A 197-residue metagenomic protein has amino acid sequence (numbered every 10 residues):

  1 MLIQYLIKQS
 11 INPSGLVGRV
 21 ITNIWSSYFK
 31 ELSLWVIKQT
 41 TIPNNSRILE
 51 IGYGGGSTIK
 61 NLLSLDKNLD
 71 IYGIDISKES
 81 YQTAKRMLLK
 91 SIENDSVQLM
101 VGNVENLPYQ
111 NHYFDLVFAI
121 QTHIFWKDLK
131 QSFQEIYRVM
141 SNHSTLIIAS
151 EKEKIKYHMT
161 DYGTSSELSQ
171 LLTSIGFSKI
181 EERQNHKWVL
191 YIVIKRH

Functional and structural regions predicted by a protein language model:
Q9-K30: Class I SAM-dependent methyltransferase Rossmann-like catalytic core, especially the SAM/SAH-binding loop
S27-N44: Conserved alpha-helix/loop element of class I SAM-dependent methyltransferases that forms part of the SAM/SAH-binding
L49-N106: Class I SAM-dependent methyltransferase SAM/SAH-binding core
E105-V117: A short acidic, Gly/Pro-enriched loop at the edge of an enzyme's catalytic core that lines a small-molecule cofactor
D115-D128: A short SAM/SAH-binding and catalytic strip from SAM-dependent methyltransferases
K130-N142: A short glycine-rich, Lys/Arg-flanked "PGG" loop and its adjoining helix->strand segment in the class I
H143-E151: Conserved beta-strand signature within the Rossmann-like core of class I S-adenosyl-L-methionine
G176, Q184-H197: Core SAM-dependent methyltransferase catalytic element
